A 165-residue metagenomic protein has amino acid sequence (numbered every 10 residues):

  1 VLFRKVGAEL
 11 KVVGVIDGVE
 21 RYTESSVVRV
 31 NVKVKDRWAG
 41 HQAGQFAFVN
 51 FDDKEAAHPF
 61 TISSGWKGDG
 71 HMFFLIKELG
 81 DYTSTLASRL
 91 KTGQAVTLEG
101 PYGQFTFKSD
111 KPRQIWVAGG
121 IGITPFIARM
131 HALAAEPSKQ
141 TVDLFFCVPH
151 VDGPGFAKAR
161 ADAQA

Functional and structural regions predicted by a protein language model:
R4-T97, A134, Q140-D143, C147-V151: Ferredoxin-reductase
I62, G93, F105, G122 (+3 more regions): Hydrophobic, well-ordered secondary-structure elements that form the walls of internal hydrophobic environments
P101-K111: A short, basic/flexible loop-to-alpha-helix module at the beginning of a structural domain
Q104, A132-L133, D162: A generic secondary-structure signal
R113-V117: Conserved beta-strand elements of the Class I
I123-P137: Histidine-anchored nucleotide/phosphate-binding helix
T141, V151-A165: C-terminal helical cap/extension that packs against the catalytic core of soluble nucleotide-cofactor enzymes
